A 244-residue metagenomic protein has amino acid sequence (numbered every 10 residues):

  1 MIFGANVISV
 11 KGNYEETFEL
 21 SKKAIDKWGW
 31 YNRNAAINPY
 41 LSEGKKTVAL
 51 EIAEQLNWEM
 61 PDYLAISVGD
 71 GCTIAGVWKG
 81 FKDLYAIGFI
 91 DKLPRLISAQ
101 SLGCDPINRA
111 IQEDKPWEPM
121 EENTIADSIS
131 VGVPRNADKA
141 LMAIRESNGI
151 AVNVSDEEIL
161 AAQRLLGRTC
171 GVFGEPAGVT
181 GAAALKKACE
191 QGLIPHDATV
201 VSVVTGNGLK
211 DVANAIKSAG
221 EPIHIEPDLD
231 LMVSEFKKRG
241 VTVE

Functional and structural regions predicted by a protein language model:
M1, V68-W78, P106-I107, G178-L185: Short glycine/serine/threonine-rich phosphate/pyrophosphate-binding segments that cradle anionic phosphate groups
M1-K11: A glycine-rich phosphate/pyrophosphate-binding beta-strand-loop-alpha-helix module
G12-G29, D83-F173, N214-E244: Active-site/ligand-binding loops adjacent to catalytic centers
K23-G88, L160, R164: Active-site/ligand-binding-proximal alpha/beta "capping" segment
N34-A36, I66-G69, I97-Q100, S202-T205: Short beta-strand segments
D62, L96, A198: Conserved acidic residues
E157-I159, Q163-K210: Claisen-condensing/thiolase-fold acyl-transfer catalytic domains that form or cleave C-C bonds in fatty acid
